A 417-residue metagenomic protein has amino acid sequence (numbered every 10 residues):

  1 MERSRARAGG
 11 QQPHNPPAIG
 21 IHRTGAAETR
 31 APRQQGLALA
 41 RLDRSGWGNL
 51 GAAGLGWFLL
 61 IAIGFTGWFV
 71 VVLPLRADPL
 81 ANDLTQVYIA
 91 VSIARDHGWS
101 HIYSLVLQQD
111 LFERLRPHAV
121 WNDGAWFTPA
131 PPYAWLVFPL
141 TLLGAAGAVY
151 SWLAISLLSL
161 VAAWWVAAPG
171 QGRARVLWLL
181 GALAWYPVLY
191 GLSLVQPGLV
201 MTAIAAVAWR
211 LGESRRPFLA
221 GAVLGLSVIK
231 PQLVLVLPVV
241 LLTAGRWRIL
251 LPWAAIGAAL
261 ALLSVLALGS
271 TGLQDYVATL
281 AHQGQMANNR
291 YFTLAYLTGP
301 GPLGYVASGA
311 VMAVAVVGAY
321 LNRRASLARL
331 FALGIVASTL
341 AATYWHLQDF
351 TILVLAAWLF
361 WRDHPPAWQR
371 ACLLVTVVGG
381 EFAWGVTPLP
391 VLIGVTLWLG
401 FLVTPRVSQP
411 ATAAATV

Functional and structural regions predicted by a protein language model:
E2-R3, R7, I19-L219, L241-H364 (+2 more regions): Primarily membrane-embedded glycan-assembly and transfer machineries that use lipid-linked glycans
N15-P16: Intrinsically disordered, low-complexity proline-rich regions
F218-P231, L235-L242, L333-A341, L374-E381: Membrane-interface alpha helices of multi-pass inner-membrane proteins
S270, W361-V417: Aromatic-enriched
